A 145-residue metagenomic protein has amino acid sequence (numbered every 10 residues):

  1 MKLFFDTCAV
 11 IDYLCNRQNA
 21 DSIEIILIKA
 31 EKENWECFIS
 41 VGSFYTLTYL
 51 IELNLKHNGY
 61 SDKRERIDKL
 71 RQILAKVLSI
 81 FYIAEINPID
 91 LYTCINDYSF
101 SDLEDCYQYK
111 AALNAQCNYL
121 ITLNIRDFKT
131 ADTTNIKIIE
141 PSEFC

Functional and structural regions predicted by a protein language model:
M1-I39, N54-Y60, C145: Short, well-structured N-terminal submotif of metal-dependent ribonuclease cores
K2, K29, K110-C145: Acidic, PIN/NYN-like endoribonuclease modules and their adjacent C-terminal/linker elements
V10-I11, F44, F128, F144: A generic structural signal for short hydrophobic patches within well-formed alpha-helices
L14-C15, I51, Y98, D132: Short, flexible helix/strand-to-coil boundary loops that buttress conserved ligand/catalytic motifs in alpha/beta
A20-E24, E31, G42-S99: Active-site-proximal, substrate-binding regions of enzyme catalytic domains and RNA-binding/basic surfaces
E36, Y82, N135-K137: Conserved beta-strand segments of alpha/beta enzyme cores
I39-F44, T122: Short beta-strand segments at enzyme active-site cores
S79-I125: Active-site neighborhoods of divalent-metal-dependent phosphate/nucleic-acid chemistry enzymes
